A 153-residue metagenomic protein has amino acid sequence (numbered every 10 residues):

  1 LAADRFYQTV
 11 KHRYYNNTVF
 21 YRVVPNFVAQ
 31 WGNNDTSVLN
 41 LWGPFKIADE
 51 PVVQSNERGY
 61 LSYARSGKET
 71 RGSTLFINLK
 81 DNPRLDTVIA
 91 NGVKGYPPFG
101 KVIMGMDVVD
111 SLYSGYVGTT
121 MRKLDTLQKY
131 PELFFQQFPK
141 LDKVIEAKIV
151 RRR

Functional and structural regions predicted by a protein language model:
L1-R153: Cyclophilin-like peptidyl-prolyl cis-trans isomerases
